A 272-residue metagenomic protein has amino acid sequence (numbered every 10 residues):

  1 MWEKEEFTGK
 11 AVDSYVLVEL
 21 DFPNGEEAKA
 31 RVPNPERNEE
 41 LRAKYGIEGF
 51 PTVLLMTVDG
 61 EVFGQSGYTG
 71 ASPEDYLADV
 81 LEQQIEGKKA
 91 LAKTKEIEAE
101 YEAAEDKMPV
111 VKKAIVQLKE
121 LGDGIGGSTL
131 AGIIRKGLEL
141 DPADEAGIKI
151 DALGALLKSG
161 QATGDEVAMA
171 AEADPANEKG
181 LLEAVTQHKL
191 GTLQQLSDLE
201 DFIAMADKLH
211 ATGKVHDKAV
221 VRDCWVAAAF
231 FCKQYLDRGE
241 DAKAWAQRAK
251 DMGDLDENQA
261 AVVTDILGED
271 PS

Functional and structural regions predicted by a protein language model:
W2, E6, R37-E40, A71 (+4 more regions): Extracytoplasmic/secreted proteins, especially bacterial periplasmic and envelope-associated proteins
W2-E36, I47-F50, M56: Thiol-based oxidoreductase modules, predominantly thioredoxin-like and allied folds used for disulfide exchange
E3, V12, V16, V58-E61 (+4 more regions): Sec-exported extracytoplasmic/periplasmic mature domains
N34-K44, V221: Glycine-rich, flexible loop segments associated with nucleotide phosphate handling
E40-K89: Non-catalytic, surface beta->alpha helical segment in thiol-disulfide oxidoreductase systems
A90-I97, A104: Charged heptad-repeat coiled-coil "rod" segments that mediate homo-/hetero-oligomerization in large eukaryotic
Y101-S272: Oxidative protein folding and maturation machinery
